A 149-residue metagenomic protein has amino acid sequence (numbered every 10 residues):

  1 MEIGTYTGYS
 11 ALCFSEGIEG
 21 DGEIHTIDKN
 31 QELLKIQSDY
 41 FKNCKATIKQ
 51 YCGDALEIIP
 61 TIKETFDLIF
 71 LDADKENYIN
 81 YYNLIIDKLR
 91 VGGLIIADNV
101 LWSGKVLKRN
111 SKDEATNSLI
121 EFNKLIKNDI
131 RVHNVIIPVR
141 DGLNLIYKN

Functional and structural regions predicted by a protein language model:
M1-N149: S-adenosylmethionine/decaboxylated-SAM
